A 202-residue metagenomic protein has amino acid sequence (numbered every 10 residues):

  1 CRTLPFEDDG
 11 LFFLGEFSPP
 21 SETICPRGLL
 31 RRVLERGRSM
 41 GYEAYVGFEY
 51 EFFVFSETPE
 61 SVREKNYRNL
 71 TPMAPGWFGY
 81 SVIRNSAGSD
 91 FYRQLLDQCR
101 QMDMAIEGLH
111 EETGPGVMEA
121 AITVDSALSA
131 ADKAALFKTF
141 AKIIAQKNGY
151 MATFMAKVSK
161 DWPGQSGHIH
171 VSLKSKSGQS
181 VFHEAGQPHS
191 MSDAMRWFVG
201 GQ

Functional and structural regions predicted by a protein language model:
C1-Q202: Glycine-rich, acidic/polar active-site loops that bind/position phosphate-bearing ligands
